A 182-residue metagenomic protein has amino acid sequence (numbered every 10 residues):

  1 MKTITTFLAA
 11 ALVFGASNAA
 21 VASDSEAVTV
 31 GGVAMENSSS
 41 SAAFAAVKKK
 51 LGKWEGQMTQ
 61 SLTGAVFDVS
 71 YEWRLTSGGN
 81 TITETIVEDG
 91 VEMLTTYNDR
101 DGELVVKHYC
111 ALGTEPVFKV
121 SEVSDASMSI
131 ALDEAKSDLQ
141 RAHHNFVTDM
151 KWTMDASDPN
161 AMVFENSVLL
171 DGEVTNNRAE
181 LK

Functional and structural regions predicted by a protein language model:
T3-A19: Gram-negative bacterial Sec-dependent N-terminal signal peptides
A19-A22, A27: Boundary at the C-terminal end of the N-terminal hydrophobic targeting segment
V28, A161-K182: Edge beta-strand at a domain terminus
G32, N37-S40, G56-H144: Central antiparallel beta-sheet cores of small beta-barrel/beta-sandwich binding domains
S38-K53: N-terminal helix-cap/turn-to-beta initiation motif at the start of protein domains
L51-Q57, F164: A short, Trp-centered hydrophobic/proline-enriched beta-strand micro-motif
S124, A156-N160: Residue-level recognition of beta-strand termini and adjacent short loop/turns
A142, K151-D155: Exposed beta-sheet edge/beta-hairpin loop segments within beta-rich domains
